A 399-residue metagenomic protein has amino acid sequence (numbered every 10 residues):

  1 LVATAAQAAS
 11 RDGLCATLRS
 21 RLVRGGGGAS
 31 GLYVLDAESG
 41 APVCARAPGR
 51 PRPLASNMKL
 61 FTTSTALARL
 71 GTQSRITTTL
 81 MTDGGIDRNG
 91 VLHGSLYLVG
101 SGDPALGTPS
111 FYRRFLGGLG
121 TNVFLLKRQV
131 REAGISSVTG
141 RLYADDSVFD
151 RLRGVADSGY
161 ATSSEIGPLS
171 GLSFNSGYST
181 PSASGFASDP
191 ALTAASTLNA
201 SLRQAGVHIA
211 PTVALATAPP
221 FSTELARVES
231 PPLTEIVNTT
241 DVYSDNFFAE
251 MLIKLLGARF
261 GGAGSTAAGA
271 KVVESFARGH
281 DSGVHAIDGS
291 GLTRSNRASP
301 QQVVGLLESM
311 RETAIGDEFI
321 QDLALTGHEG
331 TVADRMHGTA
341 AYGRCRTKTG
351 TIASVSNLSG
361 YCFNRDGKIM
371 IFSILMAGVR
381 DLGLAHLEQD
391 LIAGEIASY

Functional and structural regions predicted by a protein language model:
A5-P51, L126-G134: Beta-lactamase-like hydrolase cores
G27-A29, A47-G49, A55-M58, Q73-T77 (+9 more regions): Extracytoplasmic
G28-G31, N89-S170, G177, G206-V207 (+1 more regions): Mid-domain, small-residue-enriched loop/turn segments at the edges of structured enzyme/sensor domains
A37-E38, T77-S101, R141-L152, T212-E229 (+1 more regions): Acidic helix-start/capping segments at beta-turn-to-alpha-helix junctions
G40, L54-T72, L142, L172 (+4 more regions): Active-site SXXK
V43-A45, G257-Y399: Small-residue-rich helix-loop
A68-D83, G206, A210-A214, G316-F319: Short, well-structured active-site flanking segments
P168, Y178-E318: A small/polar active-site loop signature that marks catalytic segments
